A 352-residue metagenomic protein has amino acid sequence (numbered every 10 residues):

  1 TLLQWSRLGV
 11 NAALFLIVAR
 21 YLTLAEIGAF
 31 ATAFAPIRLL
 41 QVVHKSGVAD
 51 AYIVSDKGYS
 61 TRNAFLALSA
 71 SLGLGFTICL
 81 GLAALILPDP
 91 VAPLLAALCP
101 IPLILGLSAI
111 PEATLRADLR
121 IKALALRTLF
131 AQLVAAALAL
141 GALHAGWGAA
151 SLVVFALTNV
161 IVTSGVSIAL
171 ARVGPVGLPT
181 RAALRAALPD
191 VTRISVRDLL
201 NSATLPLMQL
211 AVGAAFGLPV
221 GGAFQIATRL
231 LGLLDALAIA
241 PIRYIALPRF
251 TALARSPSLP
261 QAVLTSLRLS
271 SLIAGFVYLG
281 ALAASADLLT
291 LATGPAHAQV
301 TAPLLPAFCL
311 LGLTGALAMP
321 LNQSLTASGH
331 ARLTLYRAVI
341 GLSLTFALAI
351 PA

Functional and structural regions predicted by a protein language model:
T1-N11, I53-N63, V91, K122 (+5 more regions): N-terminal membrane topogenesis motif
L3, R7-N11, F15, A33-I53 (+9 more regions): Short runs within selected transmembrane alpha-helices of multi-pass transporters and secretion channels
N11, Q41-S60, A117, A227 (+2 more regions): Helix-loop junctions and terminal segments of transmembrane helices in multi-pass membrane transport/translocation
A13-Q41, A92, A149, A186-D190 (+3 more regions): Interfacial/gating helices of multi-pass transporter permease domains
Y21-L24, D118, H144-G146, A215-L218 (+2 more regions): Helix-loop interface residues and adjacent transmembrane-helix termini in multi-pass membrane transporters, primarily
L24-G28, L85-L98, A281-M319: Interfacial segments at transmembrane-helix termini and the short loops linking adjacent helices
K57-S71, L188, A246, P257-A284 (+1 more regions): Interfacial transmembrane-helix starts/ends
A96, L126, A149-A150, G165-P206 (+1 more regions): Interhelical loop/hinge segments that connect adjacent transmembrane helices in multipass membrane
